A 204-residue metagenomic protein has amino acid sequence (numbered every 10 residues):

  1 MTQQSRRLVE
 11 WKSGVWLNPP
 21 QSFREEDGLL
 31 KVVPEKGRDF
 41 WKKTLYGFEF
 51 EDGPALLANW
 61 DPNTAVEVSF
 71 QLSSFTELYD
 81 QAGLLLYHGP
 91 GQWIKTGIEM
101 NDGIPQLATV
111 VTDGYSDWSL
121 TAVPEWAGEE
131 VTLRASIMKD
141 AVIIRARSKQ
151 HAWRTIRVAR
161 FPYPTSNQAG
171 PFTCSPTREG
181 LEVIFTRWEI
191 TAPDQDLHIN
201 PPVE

Functional and structural regions predicted by a protein language model:
M1-E204: Extracellular glycan-recognition regions
